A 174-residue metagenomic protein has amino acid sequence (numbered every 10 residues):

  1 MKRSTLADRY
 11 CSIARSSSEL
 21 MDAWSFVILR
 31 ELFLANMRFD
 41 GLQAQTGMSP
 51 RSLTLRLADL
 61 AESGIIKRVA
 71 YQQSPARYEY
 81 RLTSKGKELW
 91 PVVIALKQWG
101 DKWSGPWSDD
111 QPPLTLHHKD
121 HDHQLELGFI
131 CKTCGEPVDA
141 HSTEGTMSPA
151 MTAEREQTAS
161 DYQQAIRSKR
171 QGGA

Functional and structural regions predicted by a protein language model:
M1-D8: N-terminal intrinsically disordered/low-complexity leader segments
C11-M48, R167-G172: N-terminal helix-turn-helix DNA-binding core of bacterial DNA-binding proteins
M21, Q72-A95: Basic, amphipathic "hinge/linker" alpha-helix immediately C-terminal to the N-terminal HTH DNA-binding motif
F26, S63, V92-S104: Alpha-helical linker/hinge and terminal dimerization helices associated with HTH transcriptional regulators
M37-L42, L57, L89-V93, K102 (+1 more regions): Extended, folded domain segments that form the structural surfaces/walls around functional sites
F39, Q43-Y71, P75: Canonical helix-turn-helix DNA-binding module
Q45, E79-R81, T115: Short aromatic/hydrophobic contact patches that present stacked aromatics for nucleic-acid/ligand binding
D101-A174: C-terminal regulatory/oligomerization modules of transcriptional regulators
